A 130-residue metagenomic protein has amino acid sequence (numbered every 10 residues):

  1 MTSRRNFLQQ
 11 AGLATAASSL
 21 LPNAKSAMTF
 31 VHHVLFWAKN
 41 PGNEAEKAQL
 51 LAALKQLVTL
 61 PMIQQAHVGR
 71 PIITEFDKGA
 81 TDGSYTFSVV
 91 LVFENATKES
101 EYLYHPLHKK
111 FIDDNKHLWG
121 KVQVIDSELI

Functional and structural regions predicted by a protein language model:
M1-T15: N-terminal secretory signal peptides and thylakoid transit peptides that target proteins across membranes
R5-L8, A48, S100, K109: Generic structural signal for individual residues within well-ordered alpha-helical segments across diverse proteins
T15, L60-M62, V92-I125: An amphipathic, aromatic/His-enriched active-site/gating alpha helix that lines ligand/cofactor pockets
A16-L20: Hydrophobic core
L21-A48: C-terminal segment of N-terminal export signals and the immediately downstream linker at the start of the mature
L21-P22, V58-F87, V122-L129: Short, glycine- and small/hydrophobic-rich beta-strand elements in well-ordered beta-sheets
F30-A38, F76-L103: Short, well-ordered beta-strand segments in beta-rich or mixed alpha/beta enzyme and ligand-binding folds
G42-P71, P106-L118: Short amphipathic alpha-helical segments
